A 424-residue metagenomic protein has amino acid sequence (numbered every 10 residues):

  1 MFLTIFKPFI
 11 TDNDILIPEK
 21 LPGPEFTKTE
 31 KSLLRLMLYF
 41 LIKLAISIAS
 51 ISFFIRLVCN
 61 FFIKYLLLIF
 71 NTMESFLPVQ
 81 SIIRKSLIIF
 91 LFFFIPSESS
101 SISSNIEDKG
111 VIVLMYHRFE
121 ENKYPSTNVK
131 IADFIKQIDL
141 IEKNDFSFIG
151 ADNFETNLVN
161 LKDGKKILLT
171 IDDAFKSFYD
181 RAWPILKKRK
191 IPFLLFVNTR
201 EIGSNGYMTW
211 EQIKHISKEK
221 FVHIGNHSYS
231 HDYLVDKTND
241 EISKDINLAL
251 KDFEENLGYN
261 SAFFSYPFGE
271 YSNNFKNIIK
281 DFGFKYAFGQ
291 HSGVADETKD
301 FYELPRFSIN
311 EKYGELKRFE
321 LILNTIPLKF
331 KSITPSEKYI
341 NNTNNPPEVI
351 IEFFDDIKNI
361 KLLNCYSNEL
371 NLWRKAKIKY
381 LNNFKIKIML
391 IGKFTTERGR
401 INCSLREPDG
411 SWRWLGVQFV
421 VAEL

Functional and structural regions predicted by a protein language model:
F2, K7-F9, N13, K20 (+2 more regions): Low-acidity, Ser/Thr- and Arg-rich intrinsically disordered low-complexity segments
I88-F94: Bacterial N-terminal signal peptides
E98-I167, N324-P335, Y380-N382, K387-I391 (+1 more regions): N-terminal pre-catalytic segment of deacetylase/amide-hydrolase enzymes
K109-N128, N144, L158-I167, K176-F275 (+2 more regions): Metal-dependent polysaccharide deacetylase catalytic core of the NodB/CE4 family, i.e., the active-site-bearing domain
F284-G293: Acidic, His- and aromatic-enriched active-site or binding-groove loops in soluble protein domains that engage sugars
E311-N345: Short, compositionally biased P/S/T/A/G/V-rich stretches that sit at domain boundaries
K331-L424: Beta-strand-enriched, solvent-exposed domains that form extended recognition/catalytic surfaces
